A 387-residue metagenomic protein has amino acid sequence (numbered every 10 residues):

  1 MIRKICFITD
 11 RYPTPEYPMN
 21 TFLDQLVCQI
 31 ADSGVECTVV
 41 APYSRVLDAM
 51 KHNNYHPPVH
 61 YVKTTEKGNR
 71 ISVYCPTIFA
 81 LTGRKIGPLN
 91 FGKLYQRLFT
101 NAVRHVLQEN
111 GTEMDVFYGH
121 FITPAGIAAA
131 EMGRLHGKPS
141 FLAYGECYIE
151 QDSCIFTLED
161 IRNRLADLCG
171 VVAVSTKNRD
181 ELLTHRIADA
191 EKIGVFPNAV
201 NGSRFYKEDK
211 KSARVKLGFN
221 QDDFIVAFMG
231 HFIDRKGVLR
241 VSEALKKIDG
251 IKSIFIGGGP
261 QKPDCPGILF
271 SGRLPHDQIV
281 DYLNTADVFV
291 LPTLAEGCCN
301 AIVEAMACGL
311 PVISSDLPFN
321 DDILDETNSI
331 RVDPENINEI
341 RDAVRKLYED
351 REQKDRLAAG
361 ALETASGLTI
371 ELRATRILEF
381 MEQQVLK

Functional and structural regions predicted by a protein language model:
C6, N220-K236, S242-K246: Conserved donor-binding/catalytic core segment of Leloir-type glycosyltransferases
I155, L183, V200-K216: Acidic anion/phosphate-binding donor-loop and adjacent secondary structure in glycosyltransferase catalytic cores
K177, A199: Carbohydrate-associated surface elements
L274, D281-A286: Short alpha-helical donor nucleotide-sugar binding micro-motif in glycosyltransferases
L294: Aromatic "clamp/platform" in nucleotide-sugar-dependent glycosyltransferases that forms part of the donor/acceptor
P311-S314: Short hydrophobic beta-strand element within catalytic cores of glycosyltransferases and related nucleotide-activated
D325-E326, I330-I337, K346-R351: Conserved acidic donor-binding segment of nucleotide-sugar-dependent glycosyltransferases
Q353-G367, R376-E379: A short, well-ordered alpha-helix in the C-terminal region of glycosyltransferases
